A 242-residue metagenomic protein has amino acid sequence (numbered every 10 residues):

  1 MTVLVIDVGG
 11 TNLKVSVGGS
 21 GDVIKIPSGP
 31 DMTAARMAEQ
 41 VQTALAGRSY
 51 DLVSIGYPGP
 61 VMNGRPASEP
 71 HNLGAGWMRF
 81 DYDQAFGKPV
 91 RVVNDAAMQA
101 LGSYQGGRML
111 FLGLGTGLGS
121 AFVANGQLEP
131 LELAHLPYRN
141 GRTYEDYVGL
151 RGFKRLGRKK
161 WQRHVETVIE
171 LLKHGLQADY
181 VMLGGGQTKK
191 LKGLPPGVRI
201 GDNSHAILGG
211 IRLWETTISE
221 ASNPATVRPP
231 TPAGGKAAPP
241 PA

Functional and structural regions predicted by a protein language model:
T2-E39, T43, G47, Q127-R155: Short glycine-rich, Thr/Ser-proximal phosphate-binding strand/loop in the N-terminal lobe of ATP-dependent enzymes
V3-D7, L52-S54, M109-G113, M182: Short glycine-aspartate micro-motif
N12, L172-N203: Glycine-rich phosphate-binding loops at beta-strand->alpha-helix junctions
L13-V17, G59, L101, L118-V123: Short beta-strand scaffold segments in enzyme catalytic cores
G29-Q42, A46-S54, G59-R108, Y147-V148 (+1 more regions): Glycine-rich phosphate-binding loop and adjoining helix at the ATP-binding site of ATP-dependent phosphoryl-transfer
G107-L110, T116-Y138: Anionic-ligand binding region
W161-H174: A short, acidic, amphipathic alpha-helical segment used as a generic capping/interface helix at domain edges
T231-A242: Long, low-complexity, intrinsically disordered segments
